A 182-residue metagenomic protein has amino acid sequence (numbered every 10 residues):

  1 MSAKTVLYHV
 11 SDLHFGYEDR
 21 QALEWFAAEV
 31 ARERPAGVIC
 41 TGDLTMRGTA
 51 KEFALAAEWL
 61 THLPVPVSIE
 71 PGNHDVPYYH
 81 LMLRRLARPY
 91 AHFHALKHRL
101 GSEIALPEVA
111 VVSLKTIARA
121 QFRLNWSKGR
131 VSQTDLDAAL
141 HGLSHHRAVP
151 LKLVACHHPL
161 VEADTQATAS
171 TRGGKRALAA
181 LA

Functional and structural regions predicted by a protein language model:
M1-H62, Y78-Y79, R99, H145: N-terminal active-site segment of His-dependent metallophosphoesterases
K4-H14, E108-F122, L153-H157: Active-site-proximal beta-strand elements of phosphoester/diester hydrolases
H9-S11, V38-D43, V67-N73, K115 (+2 more regions): Active-site neighborhood of phospho(di)ester-bond hydrolases with catalytic His/Asp-centered motifs
H14-F15, T45, H74-V76, I117-A120 (+1 more regions): Short, solvent-exposed loop/turn segments at secondary-structure junctions
G16-E18, R47, P107, T134 (+1 more regions): Surface-exposed loop/turn and secondary-structure junction residues enriched for glycine/proline
R20-Q21, A50-E52, H80-M82, L124-K128 (+1 more regions): Short, solvent-exposed loop/turn segments at secondary-structure boundaries
A31-G37, W126-A182: His/acidic metal-ligating clusters that form di-metal
A54-A138, H146, R176-A180: Extended active-site neighborhood of metal-dependent phosphoesterases/phosphodiesterases
